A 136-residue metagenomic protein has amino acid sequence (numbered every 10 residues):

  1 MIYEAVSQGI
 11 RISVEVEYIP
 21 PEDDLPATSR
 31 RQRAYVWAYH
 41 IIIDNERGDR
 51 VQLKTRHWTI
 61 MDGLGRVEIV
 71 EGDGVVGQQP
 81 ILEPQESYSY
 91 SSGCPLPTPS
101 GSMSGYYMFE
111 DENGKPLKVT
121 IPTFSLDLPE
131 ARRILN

Functional and structural regions predicted by a protein language model:
M1-A34: Low-complexity, acidic Ser/Thr/Pro/Gly-rich terminal tails and inter-domain linkers that flank the onset of structured
I2, P95-N136: Terminal connector regions
I10, Y35-W37, I41, Y88 (+1 more regions): Hydrophobic core residues within well-ordered beta-strands of beta-rich domains
I12, Y18, D49, N113-V119: Long, contiguous binding/interaction regions
Q32-A38, Q52-T55: Short coil-to-beta strand junction motifs in C2/discoidin
I42-R47: Asparagine-centered strand-capping/turn motif at beta-strand->loop junctions
D49-E68: Short acidic, flexible loop segments centered on an aromatic residue
E68-S100: Intrinsically disordered, low-complexity Pro/Gly/Ser/Thr-rich segments with frequent PxxP/GP/PP motifs and embedded
